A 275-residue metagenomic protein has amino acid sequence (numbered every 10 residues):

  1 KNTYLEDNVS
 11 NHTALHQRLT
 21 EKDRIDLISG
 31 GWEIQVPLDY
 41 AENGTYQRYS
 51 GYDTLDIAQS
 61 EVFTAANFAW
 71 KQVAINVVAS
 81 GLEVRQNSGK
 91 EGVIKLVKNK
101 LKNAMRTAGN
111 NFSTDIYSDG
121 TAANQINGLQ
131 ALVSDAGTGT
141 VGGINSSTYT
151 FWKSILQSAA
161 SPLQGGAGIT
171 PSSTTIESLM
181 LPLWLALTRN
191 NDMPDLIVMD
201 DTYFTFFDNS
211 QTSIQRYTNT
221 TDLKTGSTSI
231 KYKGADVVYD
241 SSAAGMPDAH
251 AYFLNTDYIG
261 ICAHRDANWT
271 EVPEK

Functional and structural regions predicted by a protein language model:
K1-K275: Flexible, glycine/threonine- and acidic-rich loop/arm segments that mediate assembly and lattice contacts in viral
